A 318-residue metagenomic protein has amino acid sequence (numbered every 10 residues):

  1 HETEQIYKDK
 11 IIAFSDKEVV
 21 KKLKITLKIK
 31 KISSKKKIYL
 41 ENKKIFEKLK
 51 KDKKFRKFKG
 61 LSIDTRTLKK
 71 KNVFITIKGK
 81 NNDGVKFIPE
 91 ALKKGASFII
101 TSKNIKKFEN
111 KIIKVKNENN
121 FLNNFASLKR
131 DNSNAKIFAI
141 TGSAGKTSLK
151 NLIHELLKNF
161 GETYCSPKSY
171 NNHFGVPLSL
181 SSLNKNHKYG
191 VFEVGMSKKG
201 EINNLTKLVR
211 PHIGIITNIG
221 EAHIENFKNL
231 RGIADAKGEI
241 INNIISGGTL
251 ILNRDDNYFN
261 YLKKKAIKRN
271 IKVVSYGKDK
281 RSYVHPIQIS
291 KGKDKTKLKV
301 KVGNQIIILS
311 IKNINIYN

Functional and structural regions predicted by a protein language model:
H1-N124, I287, I311-Y317: N-terminal leader/targeting and accessory segments in enzymes
E2-T3, K103-I105, K168, I219-E221 (+1 more regions): Short, ordered loop/turn segments at secondary-structure junctions
Y7-F14, T26-S34, F55, K78 (+5 more regions): Adenine nucleotide phosphate-binding catalytic loops in nucleotide-utilizing enzymes
F46, N119-R254, N260-I271: Phosphate-binding loop of NTP-binding sites
R66, K78, N104, T141 (+4 more regions): Anionic group-transfer/hydrolysis microenvironments
T76, T101, K114-V115, A139 (+5 more regions): Structural signal for conserved beta-strand scaffold positions within catalytic alpha/beta enzyme cores
N104-E109, D256-Y261, Y283: Short, charged/polar "capping" segments at the starts of alpha-helices and the immediately preceding loops
N104-F108, S148-L149, I219-A222, K297-L298 (+1 more regions): Cytosolic catalytic headpiece of P-type ATPases
